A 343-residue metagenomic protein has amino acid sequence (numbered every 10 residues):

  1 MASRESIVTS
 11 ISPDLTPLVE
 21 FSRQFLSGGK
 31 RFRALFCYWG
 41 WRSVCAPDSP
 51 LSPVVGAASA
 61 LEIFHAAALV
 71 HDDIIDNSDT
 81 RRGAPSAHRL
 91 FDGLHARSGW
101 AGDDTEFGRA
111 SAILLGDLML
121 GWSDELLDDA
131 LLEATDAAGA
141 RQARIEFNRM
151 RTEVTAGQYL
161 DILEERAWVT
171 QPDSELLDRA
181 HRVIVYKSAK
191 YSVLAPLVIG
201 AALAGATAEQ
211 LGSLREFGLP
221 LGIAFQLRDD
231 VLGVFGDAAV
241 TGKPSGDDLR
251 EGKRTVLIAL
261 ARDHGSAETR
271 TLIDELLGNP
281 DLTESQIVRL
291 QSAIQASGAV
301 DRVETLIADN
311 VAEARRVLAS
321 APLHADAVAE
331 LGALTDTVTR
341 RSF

Functional and structural regions predicted by a protein language model:
M1-L61, A66, V70-H71, I75-E106 (+4 more regions): Conserved N-terminal diphosphate/IPP-binding helix and adjacent helical/loop segment of trans-prenyltransferase domains
E5-S12, L26-A34, I113-W122, D129-F235: All-alpha helical catalytic cores of prenyl diphosphate-utilizing isoprenoid enzymes
S22, G40, A58-F64, F147-V154 (+6 more regions): Short alpha-helical scaffolding segments that buttress acidic/His motifs in well-ordered protein cores
F36, S123, G157, I258 (+2 more regions): Residue-level signal for inorganic ion chemistry
S43-C45, L51, G200-E209, L232-V240 (+1 more regions): C-terminal helix-coil-helix/basic helical segment that borders enzyme active sites and/or dimer interfaces and provides
V54-A60, G116, A140-F147, L214-F217 (+3 more regions): Hydrophobic packing residues in well-ordered alpha-helices of helical domains and bundles
R82-G116, V169-A189, G212-E216, A238-H264 (+1 more regions): Divalent-cation-assisted or electrostatically stabilized phosphate/pyrophosphate-binding catalytic cores
V288-F343: Short hairpin/turn module used for nucleic-acid contact or packing/dimerization
